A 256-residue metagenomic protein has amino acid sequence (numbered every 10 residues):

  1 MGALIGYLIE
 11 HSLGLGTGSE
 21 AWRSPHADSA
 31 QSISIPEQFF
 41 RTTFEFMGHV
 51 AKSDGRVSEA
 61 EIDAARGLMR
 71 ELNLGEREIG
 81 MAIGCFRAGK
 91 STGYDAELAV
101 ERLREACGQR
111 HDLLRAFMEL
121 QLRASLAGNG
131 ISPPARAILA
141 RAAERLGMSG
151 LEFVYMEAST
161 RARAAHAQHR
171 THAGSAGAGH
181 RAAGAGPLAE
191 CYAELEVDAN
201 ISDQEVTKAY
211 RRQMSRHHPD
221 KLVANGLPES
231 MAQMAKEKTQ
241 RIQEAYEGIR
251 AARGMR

Functional and structural regions predicted by a protein language model:
M1-H49, E59-H217, V223-R256: Small-residue-enriched hydrophobic alpha-helices in membranes
